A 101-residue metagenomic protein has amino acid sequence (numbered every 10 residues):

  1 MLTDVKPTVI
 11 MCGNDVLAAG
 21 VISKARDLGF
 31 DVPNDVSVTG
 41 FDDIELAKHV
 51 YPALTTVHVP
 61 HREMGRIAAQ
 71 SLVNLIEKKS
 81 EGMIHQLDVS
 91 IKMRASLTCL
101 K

Functional and structural regions predicted by a protein language model:
L2-K101: Flexible loop/turn connectors
